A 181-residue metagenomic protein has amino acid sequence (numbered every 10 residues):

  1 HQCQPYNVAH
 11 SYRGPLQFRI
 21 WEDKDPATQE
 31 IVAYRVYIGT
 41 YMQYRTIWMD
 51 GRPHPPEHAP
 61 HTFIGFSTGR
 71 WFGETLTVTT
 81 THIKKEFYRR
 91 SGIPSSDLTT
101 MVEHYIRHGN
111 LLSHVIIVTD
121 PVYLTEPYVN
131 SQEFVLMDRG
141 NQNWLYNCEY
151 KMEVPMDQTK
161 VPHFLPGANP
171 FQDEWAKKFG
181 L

Functional and structural regions predicted by a protein language model:
H1-L181: PEST-like low-complexity, intrinsically disordered acidic/proline/serine-rich tracts that flank trafficking/processing
